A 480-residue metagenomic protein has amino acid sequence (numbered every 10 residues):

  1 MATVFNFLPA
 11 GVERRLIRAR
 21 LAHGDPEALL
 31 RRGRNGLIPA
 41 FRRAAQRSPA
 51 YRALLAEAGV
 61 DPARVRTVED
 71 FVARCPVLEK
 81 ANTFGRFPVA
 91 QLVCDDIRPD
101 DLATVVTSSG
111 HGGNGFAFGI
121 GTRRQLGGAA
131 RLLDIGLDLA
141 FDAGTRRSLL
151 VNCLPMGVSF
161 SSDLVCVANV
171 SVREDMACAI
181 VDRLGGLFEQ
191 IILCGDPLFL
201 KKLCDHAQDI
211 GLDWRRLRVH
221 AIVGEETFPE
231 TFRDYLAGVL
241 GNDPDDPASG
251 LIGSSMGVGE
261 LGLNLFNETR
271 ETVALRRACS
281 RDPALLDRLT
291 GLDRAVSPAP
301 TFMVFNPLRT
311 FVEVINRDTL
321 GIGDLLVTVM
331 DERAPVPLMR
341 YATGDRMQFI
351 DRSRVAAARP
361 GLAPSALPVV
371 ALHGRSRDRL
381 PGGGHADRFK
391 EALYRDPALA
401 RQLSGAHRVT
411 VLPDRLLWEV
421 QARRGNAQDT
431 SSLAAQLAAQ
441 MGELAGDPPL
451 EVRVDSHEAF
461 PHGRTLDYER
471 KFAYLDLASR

Functional and structural regions predicted by a protein language model:
M1-R147, M156, F160-S161, D414-R480: Nucleotide 5′-phosphate-binding alpha/beta core
A44, S108, L150, L193 (+3 more regions): Residue-level signal for inorganic ion chemistry
V106-G115, G259, T343, G384-H385: Ser/Thr-glycine-rich phosphate-binding loops at phosphate-binding pockets of nucleotides, nucleotide cofactors
T122-A140, G144-K202: AMP-binding/adenylate-forming
S162-V167, H206-I210, T231-N242, S431-G442: Short, aromatic/basic amphipathic alpha-helical patches
Q190-V239, G250-L261, V312: Adenylate-forming
L193, L326, D331-P448, R470: AMP-binding/adenylate-forming catalytic core of the ANL superfamily
D234-V355: Conserved AMP-binding/adenylate-forming
